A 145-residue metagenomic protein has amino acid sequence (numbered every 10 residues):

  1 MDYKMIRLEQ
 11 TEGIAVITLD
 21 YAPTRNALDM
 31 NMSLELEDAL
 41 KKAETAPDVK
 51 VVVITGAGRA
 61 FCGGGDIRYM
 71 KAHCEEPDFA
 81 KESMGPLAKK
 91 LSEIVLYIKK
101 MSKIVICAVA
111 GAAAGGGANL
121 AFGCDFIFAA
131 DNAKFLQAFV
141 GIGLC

Functional and structural regions predicted by a protein language model:
M1-A57: Conserved CoA-thioester-binding segment of acyl-CoA-metabolizing enzymes
N31-M32, D66-K71, L120-G123, I142-L144: Short, glycine/charged-enriched secondary-structure capping and boundary segments
V53, I106-A108: Residue in the alpha/beta-hydrolase core beta-strand immediately N-terminal to the catalytic nucleophile
G56-Y97, A113, G141: Glycine- (often His-adjacent) and acidic-residue-rich active-site loop that binds/positions the CoA thioester
E93-M101, A108, A114-C145: CoA-thioester-processing core
